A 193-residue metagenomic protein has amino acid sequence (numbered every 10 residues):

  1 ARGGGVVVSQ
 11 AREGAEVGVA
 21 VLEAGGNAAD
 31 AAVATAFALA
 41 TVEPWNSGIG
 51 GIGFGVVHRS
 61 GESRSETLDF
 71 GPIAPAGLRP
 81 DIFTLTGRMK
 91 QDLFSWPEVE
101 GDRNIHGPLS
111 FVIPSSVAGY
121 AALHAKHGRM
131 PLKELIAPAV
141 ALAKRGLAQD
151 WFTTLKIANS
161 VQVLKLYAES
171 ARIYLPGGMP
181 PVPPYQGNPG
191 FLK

Functional and structural regions predicted by a protein language model:
A1-E16, A20, A28-A29, V33-K193: Noncatalytic scaffold domains of N-terminal-nucleophile
